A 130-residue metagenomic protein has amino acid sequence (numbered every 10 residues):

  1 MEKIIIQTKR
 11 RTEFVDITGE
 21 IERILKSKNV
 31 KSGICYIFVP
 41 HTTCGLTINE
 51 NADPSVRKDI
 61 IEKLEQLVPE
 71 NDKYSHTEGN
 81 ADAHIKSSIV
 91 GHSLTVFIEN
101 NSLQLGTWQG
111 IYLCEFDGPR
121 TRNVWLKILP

Functional and structural regions predicted by a protein language model:
M1-P130: Active-site histidine-anchored catalytic micro-motif
